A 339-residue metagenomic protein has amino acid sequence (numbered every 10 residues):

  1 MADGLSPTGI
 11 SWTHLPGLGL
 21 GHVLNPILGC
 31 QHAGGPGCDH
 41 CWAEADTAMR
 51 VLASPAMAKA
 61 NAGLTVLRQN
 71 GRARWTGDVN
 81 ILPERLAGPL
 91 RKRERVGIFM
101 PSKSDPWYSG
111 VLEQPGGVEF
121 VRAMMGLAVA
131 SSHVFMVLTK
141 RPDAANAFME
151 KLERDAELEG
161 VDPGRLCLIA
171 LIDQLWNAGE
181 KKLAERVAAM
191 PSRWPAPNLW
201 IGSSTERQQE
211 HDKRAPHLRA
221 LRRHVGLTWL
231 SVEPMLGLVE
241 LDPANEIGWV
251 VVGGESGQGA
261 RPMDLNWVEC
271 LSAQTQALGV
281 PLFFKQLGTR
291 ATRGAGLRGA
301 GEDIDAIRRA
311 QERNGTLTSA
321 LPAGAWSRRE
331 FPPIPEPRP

Functional and structural regions predicted by a protein language model:
M1-G19, A53, R223, L236 (+1 more regions): Auxiliary Fe-S-binding modules of radical SAM enzymes
A2-N198, Q208-H211, R223, V239-A244: Conserved Radical SAM active-site core
G97-F99, V134-M136, N198-G202, L227-S231 (+2 more regions): Structural preference for beta-strand elements that scaffold enzyme active sites
K103-D105, K140-P142, S204-Q208, E233-M235 (+2 more regions): Active-site beta-loop-alpha junctions enriched in small/polar residues
L112, Q209-K213, G259-N266: Conserved non-cysteine loop/helix-boundary elements of the Radical SAM core domain that shape
V121-M125, A215, V268-S272: Generic structural signal for well-ordered alpha-helices, preferentially at hydrophobic/aromatic core positions
A128-S131, G164-C167, T228-V232, Q258 (+1 more regions): Short, surface-exposed, polar/charged, turn-prone segments marking secondary-structure boundaries
